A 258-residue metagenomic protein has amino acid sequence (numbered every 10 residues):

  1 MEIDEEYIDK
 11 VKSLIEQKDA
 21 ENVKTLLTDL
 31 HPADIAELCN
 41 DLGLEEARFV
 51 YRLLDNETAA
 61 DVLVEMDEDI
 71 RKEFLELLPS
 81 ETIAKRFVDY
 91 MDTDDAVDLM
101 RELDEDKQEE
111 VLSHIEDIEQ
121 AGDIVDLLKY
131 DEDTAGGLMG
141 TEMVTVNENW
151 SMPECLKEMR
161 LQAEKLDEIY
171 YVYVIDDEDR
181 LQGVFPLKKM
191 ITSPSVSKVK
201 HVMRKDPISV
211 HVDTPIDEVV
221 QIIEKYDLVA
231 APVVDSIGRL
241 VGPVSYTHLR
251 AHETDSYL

Functional and structural regions predicted by a protein language model:
M1-R250: Hydrophobic packing positions in regular secondary-structure scaffolds
H248-L258: Single conserved hydrophobic/aromatic residue that forms the stacking wall/gate of nucleotide- or nucleobase-binding
